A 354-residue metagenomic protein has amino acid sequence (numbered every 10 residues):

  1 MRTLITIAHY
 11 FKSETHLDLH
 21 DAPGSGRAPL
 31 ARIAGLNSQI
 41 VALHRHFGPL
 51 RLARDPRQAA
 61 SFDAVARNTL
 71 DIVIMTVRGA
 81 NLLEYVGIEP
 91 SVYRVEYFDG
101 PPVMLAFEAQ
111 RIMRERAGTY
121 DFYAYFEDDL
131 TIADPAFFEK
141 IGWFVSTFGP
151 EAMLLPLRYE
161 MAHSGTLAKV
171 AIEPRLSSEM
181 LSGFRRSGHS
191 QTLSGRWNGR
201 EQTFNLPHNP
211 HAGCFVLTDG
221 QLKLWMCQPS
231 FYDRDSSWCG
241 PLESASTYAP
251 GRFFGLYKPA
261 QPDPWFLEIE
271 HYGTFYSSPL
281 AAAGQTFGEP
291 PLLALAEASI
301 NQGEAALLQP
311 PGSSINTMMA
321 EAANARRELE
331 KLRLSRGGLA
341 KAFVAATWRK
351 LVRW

Functional and structural regions predicted by a protein language model:
M1-S61, V65-R67: N-proximal low-complexity "stem/linker" segments adjacent to membrane-targeting elements
T6, V73-I74, A124-Y125, M153-L157 (+2 more regions): A structural signal for short, well-ordered beta-strand segments and their strand-loop junctions that often border
S25-V41, F98-A109, A133-D134, P210 (+1 more regions): Phosphate/oxyanion-binding active-site loops and adjacent basic polyanion-contact surfaces
N68, M75-F122, F126: Active-site-proximal specificity loops/subdomain of glycosyltransferases
A117, D134-F231: Conserved catalytic core of nucleotide-sugar-dependent glycosyltransferases
E127-T131: The conserved acidic donor/metal-binding loop of glycosyltransferases
R185-F287: Catalytic core and acceptor-binding pocket of nucleotide-sugar-dependent glycosyltransferases
A306-W354: Boundary detector for helix-to-coil junctions that initiate low-complexity/charged tails
